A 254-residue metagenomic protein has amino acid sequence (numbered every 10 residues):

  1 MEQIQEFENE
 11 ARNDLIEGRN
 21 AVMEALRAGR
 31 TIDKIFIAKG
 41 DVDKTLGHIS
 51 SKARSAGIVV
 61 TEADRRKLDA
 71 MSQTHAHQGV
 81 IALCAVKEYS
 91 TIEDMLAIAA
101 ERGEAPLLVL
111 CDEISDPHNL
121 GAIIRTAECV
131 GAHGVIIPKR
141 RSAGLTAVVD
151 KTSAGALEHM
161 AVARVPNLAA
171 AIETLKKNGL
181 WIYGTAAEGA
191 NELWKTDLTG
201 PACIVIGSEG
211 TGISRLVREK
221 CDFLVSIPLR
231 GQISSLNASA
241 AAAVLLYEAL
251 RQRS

Functional and structural regions predicted by a protein language model:
M1-I98: N-terminal positively charged helical leader segments and presequences
G18, N119, S235-N237: Active-site helix-initiating loop/hinge in glycosyltransferases
M23, A28, C129, K151-A156 (+1 more regions): Structured adenosyl-cofactor binding patch, chiefly the S-adenosyl-L-methionine
E24-T31, I37, G47, I58-V59 (+1 more regions): RNA substrate-binding interface of SAM-dependent RNA methyltransferases
T45, S142-V148, T211-K220: Short, glycine/polar-rich helix-capping loops at beta-to-alpha or helix-loop-helix junctions that flank or form
K52-A53, H77-I81, K151-A156, T199-C203: Short, hinge-like loop/turn segments at secondary-structure boundaries
D64, A85, D112, P138-K139 (+5 more regions): Short beta->alpha connector loops at strand-helix junctions that form conserved, small/polar/Pro-enriched
Y183-N237: Active-site/ligand-binding-proximal alpha/beta "capping" segment
